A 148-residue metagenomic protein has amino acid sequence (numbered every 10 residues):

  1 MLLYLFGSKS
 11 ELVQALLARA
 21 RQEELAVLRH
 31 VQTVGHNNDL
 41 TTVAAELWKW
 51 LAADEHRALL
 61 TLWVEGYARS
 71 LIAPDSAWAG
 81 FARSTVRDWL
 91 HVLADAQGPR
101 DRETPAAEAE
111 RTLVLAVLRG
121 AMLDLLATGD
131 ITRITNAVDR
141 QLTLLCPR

Functional and structural regions predicted by a protein language model:
M1-A15: Helix-turn-helix
K9, L16-A20, E24, E55 (+2 more regions): Hydrophobic/aromatic residues within well-ordered alpha-helical segments
Q14, T41-W48, R83-L90, T135-T143: Hydrophobic core segments within long, regular secondary-structure runs in both alpha- and beta-rich folds
A15-A18, L28-L60, E110-V114: Hydrophobic alpha-helical connector segments
L16, A20, E24, L28 (+4 more regions): Hydrophobic recognition helices of helix-based DNA-binding modules
T42, E55-D75, A82-R83: Amphipathic alpha-helical segments used for helix-helix packing
D75-S84, Q97-R148: Hydrophobic/aromatic-rich alpha-helical bundle segments in the mid-to-C-terminal region
